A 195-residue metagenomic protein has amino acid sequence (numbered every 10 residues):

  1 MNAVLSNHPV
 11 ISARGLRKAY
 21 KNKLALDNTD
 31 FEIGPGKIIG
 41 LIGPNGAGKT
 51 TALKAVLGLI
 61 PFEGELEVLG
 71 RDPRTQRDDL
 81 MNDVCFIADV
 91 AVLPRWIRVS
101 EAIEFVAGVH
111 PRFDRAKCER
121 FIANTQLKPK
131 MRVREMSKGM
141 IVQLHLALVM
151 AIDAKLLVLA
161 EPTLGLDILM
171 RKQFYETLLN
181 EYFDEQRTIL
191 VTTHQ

Functional and structural regions predicted by a protein language model:
I11, L26-N28, M81: Conserved structural motif at the start of ABC-family nucleotide-binding domains
K23-L24, D78: Short coil-to-beta microelement around the adenine-binding A-loop and adjacent beta1/P-loop entry of ABC ATPase
I39-P44: The feature captures the beta-strand-to-loop junction immediately N-terminal to the Walker
G58, F62-T75, D79-L80: Conserved ABC transporter NBD signature motif
A88-H145: ABC-family P-loop ATPase nucleotide-binding domains
L157-E161, L166: Catalytic Walker B motif of ABC-type/P-loop ATPase nucleotide-binding domains
K172-E185: Helical segment within the ABC ATPase nucleotide-binding domain
